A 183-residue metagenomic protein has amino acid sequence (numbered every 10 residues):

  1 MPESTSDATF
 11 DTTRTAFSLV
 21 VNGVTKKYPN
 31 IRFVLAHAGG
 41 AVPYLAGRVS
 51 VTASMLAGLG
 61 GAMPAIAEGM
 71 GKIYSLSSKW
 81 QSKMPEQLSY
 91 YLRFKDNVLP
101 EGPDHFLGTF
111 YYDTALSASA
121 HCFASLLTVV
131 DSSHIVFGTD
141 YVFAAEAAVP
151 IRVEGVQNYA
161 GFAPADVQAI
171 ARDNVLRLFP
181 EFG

Functional and structural regions predicted by a protein language model:
M1-H134: Catalytic pocket-lining loop regions of alpha/beta-barrel enzymes, especially the amidohydrolase/enolase/GH5 lineages
N22, L92, L99, Y111-V136 (+1 more regions): Mid-to-C-terminal alpha-helical segments outside catalytic/metal-binding sites
